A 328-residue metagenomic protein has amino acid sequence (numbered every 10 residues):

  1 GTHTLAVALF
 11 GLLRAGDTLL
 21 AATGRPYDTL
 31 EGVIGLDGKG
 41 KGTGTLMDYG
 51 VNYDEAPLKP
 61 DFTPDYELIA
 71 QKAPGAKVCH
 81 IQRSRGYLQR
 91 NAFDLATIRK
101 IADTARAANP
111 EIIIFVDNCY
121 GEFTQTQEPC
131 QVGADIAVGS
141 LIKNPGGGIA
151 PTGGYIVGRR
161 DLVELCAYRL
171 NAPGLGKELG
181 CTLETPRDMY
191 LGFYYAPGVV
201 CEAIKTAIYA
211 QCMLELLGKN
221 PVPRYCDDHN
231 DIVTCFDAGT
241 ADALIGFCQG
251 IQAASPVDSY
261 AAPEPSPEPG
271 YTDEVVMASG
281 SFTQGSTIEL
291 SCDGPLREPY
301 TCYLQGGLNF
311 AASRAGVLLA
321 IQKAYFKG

Functional and structural regions predicted by a protein language model:
T2-C201, K205, Q211-L214, G218-V222 (+1 more regions): Conserved PLP-enzyme active-site core in the AAT-like
E215-K327: Conserved C-terminal alpha-helix-loop-beta "cap" of PLP-dependent enzymes that closes/shapes the active-site mouth
